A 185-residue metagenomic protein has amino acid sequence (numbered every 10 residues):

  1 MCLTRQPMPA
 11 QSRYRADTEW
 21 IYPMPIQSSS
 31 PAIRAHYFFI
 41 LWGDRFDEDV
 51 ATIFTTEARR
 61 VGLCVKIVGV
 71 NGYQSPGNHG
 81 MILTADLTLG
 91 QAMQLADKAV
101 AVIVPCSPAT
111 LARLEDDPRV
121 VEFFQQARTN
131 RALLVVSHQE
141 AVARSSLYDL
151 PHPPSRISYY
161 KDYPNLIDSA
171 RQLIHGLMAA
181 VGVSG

Functional and structural regions predicted by a protein language model:
C2-N130, S146-G185: Extended, subdomain-level signal for the structured scaffold at the beginning of enzyme domains
L134-E140: Well-ordered alpha/beta subsegment
A143: Short active-site loop/helix that positions an aromatic residue
